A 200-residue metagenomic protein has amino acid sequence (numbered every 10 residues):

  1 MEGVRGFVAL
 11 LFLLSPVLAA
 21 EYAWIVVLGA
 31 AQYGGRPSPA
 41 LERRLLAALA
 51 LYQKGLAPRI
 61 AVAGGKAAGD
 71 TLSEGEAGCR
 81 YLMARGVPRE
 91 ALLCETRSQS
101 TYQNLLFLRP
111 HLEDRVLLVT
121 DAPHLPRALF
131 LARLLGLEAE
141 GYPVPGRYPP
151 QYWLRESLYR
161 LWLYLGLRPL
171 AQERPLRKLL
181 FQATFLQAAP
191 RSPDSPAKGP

Functional and structural regions predicted by a protein language model:
M1-A23, E173-P200: N-terminal membrane-anchoring alpha-helices
F7-V8, L108, L134, L158 (+1 more regions): Alpha-helix boundary/capping detector
S15-L154: A structural signal for short, hydrophobic/glycine-enriched beta-strand patches
G86, L135-L137, R160-L167, A183-R191: Short, highly charged low-complexity linear segments
W153-L176: A transmembrane-helix-recognition feature enriched in membrane-embedded lipid enzymes and envelope glyco-/phospholipid
